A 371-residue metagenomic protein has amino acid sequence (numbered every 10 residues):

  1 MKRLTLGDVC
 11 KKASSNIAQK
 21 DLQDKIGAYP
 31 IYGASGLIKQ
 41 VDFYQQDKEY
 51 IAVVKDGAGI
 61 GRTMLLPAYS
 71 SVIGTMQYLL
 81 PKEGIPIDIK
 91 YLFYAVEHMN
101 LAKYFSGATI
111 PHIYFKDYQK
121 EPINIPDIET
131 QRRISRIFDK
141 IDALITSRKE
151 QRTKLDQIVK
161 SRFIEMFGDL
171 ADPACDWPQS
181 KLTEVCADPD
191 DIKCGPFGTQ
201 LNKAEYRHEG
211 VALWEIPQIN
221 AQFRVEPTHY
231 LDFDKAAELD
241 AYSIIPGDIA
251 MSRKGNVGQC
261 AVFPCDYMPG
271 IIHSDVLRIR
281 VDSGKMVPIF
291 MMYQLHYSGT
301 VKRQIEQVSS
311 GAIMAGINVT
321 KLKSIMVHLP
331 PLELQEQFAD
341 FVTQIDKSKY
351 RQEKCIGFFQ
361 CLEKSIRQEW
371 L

Functional and structural regions predicted by a protein language model:
M1-I17, D21-G33, K120-R136, T146-S147 (+4 more regions): Non-catalytic DNA-recognition/assembly elements of restriction-modification systems
G7-K48, M64-L66, S71-G74, T183-K203 (+1 more regions): Sequence-specific dsDNA recognition surfaces
I17-D21, I38-V54, A58-S71, I89-Y91 (+6 more regions): Short, ligand-facing micro-motifs at secondary-structure edges
P30-G33, K39, I51-V54, Y78 (+2 more regions): Short hydrophobic-aromatic micro-motifs
S70-Q77, T109-E129, H208, P269-L277 (+2 more regions): A short glycine-rich beta-alpha junction/loop motif
E83-D88, D266, V281-V287: Ligand-binding loop in jelly-roll beta-barrel domains
